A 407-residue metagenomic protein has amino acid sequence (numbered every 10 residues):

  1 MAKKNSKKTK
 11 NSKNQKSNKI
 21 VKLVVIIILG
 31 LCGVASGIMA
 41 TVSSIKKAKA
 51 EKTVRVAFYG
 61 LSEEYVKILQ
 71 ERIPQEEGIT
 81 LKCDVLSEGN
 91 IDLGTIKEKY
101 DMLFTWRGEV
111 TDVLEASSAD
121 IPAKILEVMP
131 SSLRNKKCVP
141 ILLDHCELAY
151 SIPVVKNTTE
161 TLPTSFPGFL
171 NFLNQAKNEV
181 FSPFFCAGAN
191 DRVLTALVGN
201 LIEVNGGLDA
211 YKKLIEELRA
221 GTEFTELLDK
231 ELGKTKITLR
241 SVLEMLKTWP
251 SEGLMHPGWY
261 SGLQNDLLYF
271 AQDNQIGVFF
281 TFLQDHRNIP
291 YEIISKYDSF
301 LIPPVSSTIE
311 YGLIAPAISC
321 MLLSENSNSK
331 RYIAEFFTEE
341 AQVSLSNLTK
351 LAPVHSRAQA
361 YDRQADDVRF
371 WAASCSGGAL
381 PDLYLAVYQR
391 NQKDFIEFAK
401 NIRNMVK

Functional and structural regions predicted by a protein language model:
A2-V110: Conserved N-terminal structural module of periplasmic/extracytoplasmic solute-binding proteins
D84-L93, P167-G168, H256-Q272: Short helix-initiation/N-cap motifs at beta->coil->alpha
F104-P153, T158: Hinge/lid segment of periplasmic solute-binding proteins
R107-E115, F280-K296: A ligand-binding cleft/hinge motif common to bilobed small-molecule-binding domains
V139, F172-L227: Extracytoplasmic/periplasmic solute-binding protein
P140, I314, V343-K407: C-terminal capping/gating helix-and-loop segments adjacent to ligand/active sites or protein-protein/ligand interfaces
K212-S261: Glycine-centered hinge/linker elements that transmit conformational signals in sensory and ligand-binding systems
Y291-K350: Extracytoplasmic/periplasmic substrate-recognition and gating elements
